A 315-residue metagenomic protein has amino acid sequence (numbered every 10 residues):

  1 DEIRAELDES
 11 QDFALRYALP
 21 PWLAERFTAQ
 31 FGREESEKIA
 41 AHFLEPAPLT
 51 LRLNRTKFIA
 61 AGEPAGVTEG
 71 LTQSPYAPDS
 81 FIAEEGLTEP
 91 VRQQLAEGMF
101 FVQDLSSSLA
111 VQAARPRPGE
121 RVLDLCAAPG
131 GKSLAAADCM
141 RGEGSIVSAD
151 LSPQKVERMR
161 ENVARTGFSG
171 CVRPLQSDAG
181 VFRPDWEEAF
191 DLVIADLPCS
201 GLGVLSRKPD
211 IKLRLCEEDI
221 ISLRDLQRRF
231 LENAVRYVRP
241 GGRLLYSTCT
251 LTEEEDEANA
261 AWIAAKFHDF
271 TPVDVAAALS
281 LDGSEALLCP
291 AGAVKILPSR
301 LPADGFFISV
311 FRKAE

Functional and structural regions predicted by a protein language model:
D1-E315: S-adenosylmethionine
